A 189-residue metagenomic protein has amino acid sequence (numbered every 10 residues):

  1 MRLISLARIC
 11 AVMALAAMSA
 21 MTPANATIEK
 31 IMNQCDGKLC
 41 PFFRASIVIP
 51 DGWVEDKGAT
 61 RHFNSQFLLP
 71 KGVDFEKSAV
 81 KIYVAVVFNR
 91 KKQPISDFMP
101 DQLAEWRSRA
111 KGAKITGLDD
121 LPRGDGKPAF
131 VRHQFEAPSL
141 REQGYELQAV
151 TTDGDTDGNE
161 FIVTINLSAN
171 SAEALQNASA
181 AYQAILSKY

Functional and structural regions predicted by a protein language model:
L3-I4, V12, M21-F75, I115 (+3 more regions): N-terminal targeting sequences that direct proteins away from the cytosol to non-cytosolic compartments
I9-M13, Q102: Alpha-helical transmembrane segments
A59-D157: Conserved polar/disulfide-associated segments of primarily extracytoplasmic proteins
